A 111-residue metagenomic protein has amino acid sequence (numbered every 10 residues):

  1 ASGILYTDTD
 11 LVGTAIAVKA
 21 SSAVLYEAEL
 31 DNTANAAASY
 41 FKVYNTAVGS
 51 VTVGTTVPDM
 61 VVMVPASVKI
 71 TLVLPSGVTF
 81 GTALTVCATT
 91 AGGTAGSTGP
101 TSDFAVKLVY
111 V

Functional and structural regions predicted by a protein language model:
A1-S22, A88-V111: C-terminal interaction-tip segments
A17-A20, S50-V61: Local beta-strand/beta-hairpin segments that build beta-sheet-rich folds
Y26, A37-K42, T82, F104-V106: Short beta-strand/loop motifs in extracellular/secreted proteins, especially within beta-sandwich accessory domains
Y26-A28, G77-A95: Noncatalytic modules at the cell exterior or secretory-pathway interfaces, chiefly beta-strand-rich lectin/adhesion
L30-A34: Asparagine-centered strand-capping/turn motif at beta-strand->loop junctions
N35-T56: Short, surface-exposed beta-strand/strand-loop-strand elements in extracellular ectodomains
V62-V68: Short proline/glycine- and polar residue-rich coil/turn motifs
K69-G77: Exposed aromatic-hydrophobic patches
